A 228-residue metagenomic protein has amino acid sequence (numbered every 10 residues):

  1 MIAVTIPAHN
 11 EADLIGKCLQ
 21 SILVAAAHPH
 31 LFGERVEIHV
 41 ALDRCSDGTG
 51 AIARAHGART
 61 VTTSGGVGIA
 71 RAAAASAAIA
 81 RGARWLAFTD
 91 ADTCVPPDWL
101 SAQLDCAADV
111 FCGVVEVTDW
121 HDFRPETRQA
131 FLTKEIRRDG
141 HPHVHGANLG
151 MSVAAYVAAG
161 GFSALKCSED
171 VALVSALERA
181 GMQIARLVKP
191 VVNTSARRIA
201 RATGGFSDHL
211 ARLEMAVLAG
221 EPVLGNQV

Functional and structural regions predicted by a protein language model:
E11-H28: Short, well-formed alpha-helical segments that are part of the catalytic scaffolds of diverse glycosyltransferases
D13-G16, S46-A55, D98: Acidic helix N-cap motif at the loop->helix transition within catalytic regions of sugar-transfer enzymes
S21, H39-A51, T93: A conserved acidic beta->alpha catalytic loop
G48, T89-D105: Acidic donor-binding/catalytic loop of UDP-sugar-dependent glycosyltransferases, especially processive GT2
A72-W85: Active-site nucleotide-sugar/metal-binding loop of Leloir-type enzymes
F111-P125: Short beta-strand-to-loop element that shapes/binds the nucleotide-sugar donor at the catalytic cleft/hinge
V117-T118, T133-M151: A recurrent flexible, glycine/aromatic-enriched loop bordering the glycosyltransferase active site that acts as
C167-L173: Acidic donor-binding loop at a coil-to-helix junction in glycosyltransferase catalytic cores that engages
